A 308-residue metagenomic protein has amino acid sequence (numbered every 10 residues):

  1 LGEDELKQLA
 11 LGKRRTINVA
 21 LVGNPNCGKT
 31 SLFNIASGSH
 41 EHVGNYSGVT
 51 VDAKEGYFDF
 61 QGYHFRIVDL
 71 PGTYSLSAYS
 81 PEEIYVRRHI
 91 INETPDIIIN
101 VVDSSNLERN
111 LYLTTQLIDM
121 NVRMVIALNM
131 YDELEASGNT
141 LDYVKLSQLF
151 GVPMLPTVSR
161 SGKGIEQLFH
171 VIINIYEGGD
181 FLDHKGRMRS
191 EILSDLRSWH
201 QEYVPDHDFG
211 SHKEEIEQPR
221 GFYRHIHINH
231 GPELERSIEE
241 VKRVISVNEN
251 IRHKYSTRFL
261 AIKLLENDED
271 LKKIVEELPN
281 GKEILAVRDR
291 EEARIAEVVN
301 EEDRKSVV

Functional and structural regions predicted by a protein language model:
L1-A78, N92-E93, I97: Conserved G1/Walker A P-loop phosphate-binding module
A20, L32-F33, V51, D69 (+6 more regions): Residue-level signature of catalytic and energy-coupling elements of molecular machines, predominantly ATP/GTP-dependent
S39, G48, G72-T73, S104-E108 (+2 more regions): Conserved nucleotide-binding/hydrolysis micro-motifs of P-loop NTPases
G44, Y79, N110, A136-N139 (+1 more regions): Alpha-helix N-cap/helix-start motif
G56-G62, Y85-L155: Conserved C-terminal guanine-recognition region of P-loop GTPase G domains, centered on the G4
A78-Y85: Glycine-rich, highly charged phosphate/nucleotide-binding loops
V125, E135-V308: Alpha-helical transmembrane helix bundles of large polytopic membrane transport and channel proteins
